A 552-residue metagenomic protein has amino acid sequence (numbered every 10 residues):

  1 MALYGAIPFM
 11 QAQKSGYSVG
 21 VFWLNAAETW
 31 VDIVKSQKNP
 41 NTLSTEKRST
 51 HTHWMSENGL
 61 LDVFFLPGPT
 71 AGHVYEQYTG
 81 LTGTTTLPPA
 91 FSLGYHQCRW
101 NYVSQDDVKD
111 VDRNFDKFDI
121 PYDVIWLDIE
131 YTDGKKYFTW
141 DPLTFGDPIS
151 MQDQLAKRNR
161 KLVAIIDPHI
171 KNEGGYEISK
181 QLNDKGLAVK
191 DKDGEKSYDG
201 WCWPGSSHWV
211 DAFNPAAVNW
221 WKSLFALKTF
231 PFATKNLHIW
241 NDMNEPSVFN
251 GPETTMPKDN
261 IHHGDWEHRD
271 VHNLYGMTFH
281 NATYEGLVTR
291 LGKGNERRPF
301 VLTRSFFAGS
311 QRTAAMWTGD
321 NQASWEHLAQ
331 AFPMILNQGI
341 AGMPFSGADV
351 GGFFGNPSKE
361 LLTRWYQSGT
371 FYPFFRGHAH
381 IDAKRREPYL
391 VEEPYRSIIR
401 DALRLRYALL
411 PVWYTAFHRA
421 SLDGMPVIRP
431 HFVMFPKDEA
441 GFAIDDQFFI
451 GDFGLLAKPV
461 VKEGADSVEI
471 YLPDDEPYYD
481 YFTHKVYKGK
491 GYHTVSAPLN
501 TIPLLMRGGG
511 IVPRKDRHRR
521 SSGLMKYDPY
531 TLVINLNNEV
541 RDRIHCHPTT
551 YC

Functional and structural regions predicted by a protein language model:
M1-R507, K515, R541-D542: Catalytic-domain carbohydrate-binding cleft regions of carbohydrate-active enzymes
T501-C552: Accessory, solvent-exposed terminal regions and/or long lumenal/extracellular loops of proteins
